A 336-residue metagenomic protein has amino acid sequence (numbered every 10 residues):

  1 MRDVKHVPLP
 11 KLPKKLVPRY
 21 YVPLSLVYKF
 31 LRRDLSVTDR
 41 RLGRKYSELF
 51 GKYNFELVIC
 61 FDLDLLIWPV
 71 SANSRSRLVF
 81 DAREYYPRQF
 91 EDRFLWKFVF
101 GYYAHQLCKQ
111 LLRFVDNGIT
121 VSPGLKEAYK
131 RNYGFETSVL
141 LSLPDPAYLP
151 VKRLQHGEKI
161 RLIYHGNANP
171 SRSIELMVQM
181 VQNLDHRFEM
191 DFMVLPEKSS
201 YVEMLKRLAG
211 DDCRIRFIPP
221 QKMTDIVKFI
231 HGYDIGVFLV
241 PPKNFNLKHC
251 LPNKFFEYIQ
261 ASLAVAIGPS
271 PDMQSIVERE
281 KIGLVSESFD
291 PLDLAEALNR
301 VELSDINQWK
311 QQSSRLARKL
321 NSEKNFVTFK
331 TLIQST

Functional and structural regions predicted by a protein language model:
L35-K52, I67, Y86-P87, F98-G118 (+1 more regions): Membrane-proximal helix-turn-helix segments that form the acceptor-binding/catalytic region of lipid-linked
D39-G43, F55-R75, V79-R88, P123 (+1 more regions): An aromatic- and histidine-rich active-site surface loop
W68-P69, Q89, R93-F94, H105-T137 (+2 more regions): A short, active-site helix/loop in glycosyltransferases that binds the activated sugar's phosphate group
I119, L154-R172, M177-Q182, D191: Conserved donor-binding/catalytic core segment of Leloir-type glycosyltransferases
K159, V194, V202-G232: Nucleotide-activated donor-binding/catalytic signature segment of Leloir-type glycosyltransferases, i.e., the conserved
R172, P220-H231, G236-F256, A266-S275: Nucleotide-sugar-dependent
Q274-L298: Change "using UDP/GDP/dTDP sugars" to "using nucleotide sugars
F289, D293, L303-Q334: A charged, aromatic-enriched C-terminal amphipathic alpha-helix characteristic of glycosyltransferases across folds
